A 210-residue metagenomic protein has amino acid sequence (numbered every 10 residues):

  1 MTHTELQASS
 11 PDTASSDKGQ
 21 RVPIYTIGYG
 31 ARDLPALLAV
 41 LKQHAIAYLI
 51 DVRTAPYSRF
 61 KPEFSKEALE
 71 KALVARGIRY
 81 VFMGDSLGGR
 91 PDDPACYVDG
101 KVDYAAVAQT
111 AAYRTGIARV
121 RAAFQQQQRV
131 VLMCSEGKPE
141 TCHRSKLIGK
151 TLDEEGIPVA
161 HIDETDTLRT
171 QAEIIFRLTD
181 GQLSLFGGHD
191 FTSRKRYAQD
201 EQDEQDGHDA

Functional and structural regions predicted by a protein language model:
T2-D203, H208-A210: Residues lining hydrophobic/aromatic ligand-binding pockets adjacent to catalytic sites
